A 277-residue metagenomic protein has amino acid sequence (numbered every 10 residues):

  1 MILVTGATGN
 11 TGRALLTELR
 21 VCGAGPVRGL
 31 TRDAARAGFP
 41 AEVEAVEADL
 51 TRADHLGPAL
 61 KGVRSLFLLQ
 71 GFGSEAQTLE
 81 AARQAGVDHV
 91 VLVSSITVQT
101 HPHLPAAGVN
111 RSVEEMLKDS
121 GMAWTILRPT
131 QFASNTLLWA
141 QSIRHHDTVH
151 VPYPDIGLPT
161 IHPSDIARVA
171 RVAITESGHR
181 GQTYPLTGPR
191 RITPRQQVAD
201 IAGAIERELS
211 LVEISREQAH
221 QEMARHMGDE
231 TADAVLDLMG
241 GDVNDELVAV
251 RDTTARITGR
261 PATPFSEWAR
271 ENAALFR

Functional and structural regions predicted by a protein language model:
M1-P40, T51-V63, G73-H89, I96-S210 (+5 more regions): Oxidoreductase cofactor-interface core, primarily capturing Rossmann-like NAD(P)-dependent enzymes
A48: Cofactor-binding loops of NAD(P)H-dependent oxidoreductases, dominated by short-chain dehydrogenase/reductases
E217-R277: A hydrophobic C-terminal alpha-helical subdomain
